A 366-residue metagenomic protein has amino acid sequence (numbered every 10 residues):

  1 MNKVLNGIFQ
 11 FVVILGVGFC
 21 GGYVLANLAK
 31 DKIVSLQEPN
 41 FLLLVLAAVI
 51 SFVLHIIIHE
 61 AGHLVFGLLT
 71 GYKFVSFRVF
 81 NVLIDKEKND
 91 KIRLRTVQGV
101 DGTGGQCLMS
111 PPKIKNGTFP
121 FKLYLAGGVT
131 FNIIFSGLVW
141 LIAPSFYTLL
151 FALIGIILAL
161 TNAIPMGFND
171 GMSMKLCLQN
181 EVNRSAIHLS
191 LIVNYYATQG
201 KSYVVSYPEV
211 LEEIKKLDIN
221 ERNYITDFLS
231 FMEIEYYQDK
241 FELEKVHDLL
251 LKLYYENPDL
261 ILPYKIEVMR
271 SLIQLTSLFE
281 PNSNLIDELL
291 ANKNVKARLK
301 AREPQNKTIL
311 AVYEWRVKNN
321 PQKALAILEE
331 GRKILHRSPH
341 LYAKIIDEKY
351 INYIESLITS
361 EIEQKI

Functional and structural regions predicted by a protein language model:
M1-A48: Topogenic membrane-insertion module of multi-pass membrane proteins
Q37-I57, Y147-L160: Membrane-embedded alpha-helical segments that form the functional core of polytopic membrane enzymes, especially those
L46-P112: Small-residue-rich helix-interface/hinge motifs
S110-K201: Hydrophobic transmembrane alpha-helical segments that form the core helix bundle of multi-pass membrane enzymes
V205-D218, L243-N257, E280-A297, N320-I334 (+1 more regions): Alpha-helical repeat scaffolds
L229-Y236, L272, L310-A311: Structural register within alpha-helical repeat arrays
E235, D239, P258-K300, Q305 (+1 more regions): Alpha-helical adaptor scaffolds
Y264-T276, P304-V312, H340-Q364: TPR/TPR-like alpha-solenoid helical repeat scaffolds
